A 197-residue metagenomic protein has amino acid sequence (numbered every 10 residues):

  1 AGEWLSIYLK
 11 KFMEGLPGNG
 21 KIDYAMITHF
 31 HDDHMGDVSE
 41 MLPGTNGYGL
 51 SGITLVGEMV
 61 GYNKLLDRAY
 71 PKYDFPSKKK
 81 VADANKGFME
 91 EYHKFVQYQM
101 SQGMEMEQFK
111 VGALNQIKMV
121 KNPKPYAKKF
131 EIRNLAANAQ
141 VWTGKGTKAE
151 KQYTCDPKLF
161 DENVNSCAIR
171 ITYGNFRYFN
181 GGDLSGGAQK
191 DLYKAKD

Functional and structural regions predicted by a protein language model:
A1, D32, G186: Short, glycine/acidic-enriched loop or turn micro-motifs at the edges of active sites
A1-L9: Electropositive
Y8, G18-N19, Y24, M35-K196: Flexible, acidic/histidine-containing loops and adjacent segments that form or flank the divalent-metal
M13-P17: Phosphate/pyrophosphate-binding loops at sites that engage ATP/ADP/AMP, CoA/4′-phosphopantetheine, polyphosphate
I27-H29: Ser/Thr-glycine-rich phosphate-binding loops at phosphate-binding pockets of nucleotides, nucleotide cofactors
